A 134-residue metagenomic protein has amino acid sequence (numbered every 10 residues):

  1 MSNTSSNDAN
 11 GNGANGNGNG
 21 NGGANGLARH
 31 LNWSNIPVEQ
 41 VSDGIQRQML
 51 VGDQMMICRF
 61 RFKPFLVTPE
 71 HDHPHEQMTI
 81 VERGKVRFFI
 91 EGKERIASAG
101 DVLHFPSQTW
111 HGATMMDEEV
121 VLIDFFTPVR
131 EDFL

Functional and structural regions predicted by a protein language model:
M1-Q54: A short, N-terminal "cap"/entry segment at the start of jelly-roll beta-barrel domains of the cupin/DSBH fold
D53, F89-K93, M116: Short strand-coil-strand connectors
M56-D72: Conserved short histidine dyad/triad with adjacent acidic residue
P69-Q77, T109: Histidine-centered catalytic micro-motifs
H75-V86, E91: Glycine- and acidic-residue-biased ligand/ion/polar-headgroup-sensing regions
K93-S107: Short acidic-glycine-tyrosine-enriched beta hairpin
S107-D132: Ligand-binding loop in jelly-roll beta-barrel domains
